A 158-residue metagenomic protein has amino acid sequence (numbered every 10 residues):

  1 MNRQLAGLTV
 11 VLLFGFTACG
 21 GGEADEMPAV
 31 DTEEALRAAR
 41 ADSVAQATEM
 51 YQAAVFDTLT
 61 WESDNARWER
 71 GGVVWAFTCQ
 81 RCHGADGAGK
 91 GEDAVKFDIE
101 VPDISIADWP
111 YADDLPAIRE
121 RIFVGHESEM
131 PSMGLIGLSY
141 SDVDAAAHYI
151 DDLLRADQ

Functional and structural regions predicted by a protein language model:
M1-G7: Bacterial N-terminal signal peptides that target proteins for export
G15-A18: C-terminal motif of bacterial Sec signal peptides marking the signal peptidase cleavage site
G20-P28: Bacterial lipoprotein signal-peptidase II cleavage site
E33-V74: Electrostatic cytochrome c docking/interface patches
E69-Q80, V95, A112-A117, V124 (+2 more regions): Sequence context surrounding c-type heme c attachment/ligation sites in exported
G71-D86, A146-I150: The canonical Cys-X-X-Cys-His
G72, G84-I118: Gly/Gly-Pro-rich "capping" loops immediately C-terminal to redox-active cysteine motifs in periplasmic/lumenal
V95-D98, P102, R121-L153: Axial heme c-ligation environment in periplasmic c-type cytochrome domains
